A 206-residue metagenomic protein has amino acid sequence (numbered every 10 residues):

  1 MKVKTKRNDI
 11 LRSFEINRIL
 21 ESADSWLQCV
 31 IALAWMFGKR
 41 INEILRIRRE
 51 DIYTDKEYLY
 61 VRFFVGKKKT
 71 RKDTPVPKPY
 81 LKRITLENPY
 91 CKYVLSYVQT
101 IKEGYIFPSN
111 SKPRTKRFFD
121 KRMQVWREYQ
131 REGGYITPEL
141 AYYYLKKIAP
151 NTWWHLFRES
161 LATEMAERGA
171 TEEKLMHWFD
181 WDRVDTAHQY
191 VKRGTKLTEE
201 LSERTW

Functional and structural regions predicted by a protein language model:
M1-N17, K69-N88, I101-E103: DNA breakage-rejoining catalytic core of tyrosine-based enzymes
D9-I41, R158: Basic, Lys/Arg- and aromatic-enriched nucleic-acid-binding interface segment
A34-E57, E173-H177: Short, charged phosphate-coordinating catalytic segments
R46-Y93: Conserved tyrosine-mediated DNA breakage-rejoining catalytic core shared by Y-recombinases
I52-T54, N151, A170-V191: Short, polar N-cap/turn motifs at the start of nucleic acid-interacting alpha helices
K67-K69, F179-R204: Catalytic-site neighborhood detector that most strongly recognizes the C-terminal catalytic loop/helix of tyrosine
L86-P150: Active-site/catalytic core of tyrosine-dependent DNA strand-transfer enzymes
P138, Y142-G169: Short basic/aromatic active-site micro-motif
